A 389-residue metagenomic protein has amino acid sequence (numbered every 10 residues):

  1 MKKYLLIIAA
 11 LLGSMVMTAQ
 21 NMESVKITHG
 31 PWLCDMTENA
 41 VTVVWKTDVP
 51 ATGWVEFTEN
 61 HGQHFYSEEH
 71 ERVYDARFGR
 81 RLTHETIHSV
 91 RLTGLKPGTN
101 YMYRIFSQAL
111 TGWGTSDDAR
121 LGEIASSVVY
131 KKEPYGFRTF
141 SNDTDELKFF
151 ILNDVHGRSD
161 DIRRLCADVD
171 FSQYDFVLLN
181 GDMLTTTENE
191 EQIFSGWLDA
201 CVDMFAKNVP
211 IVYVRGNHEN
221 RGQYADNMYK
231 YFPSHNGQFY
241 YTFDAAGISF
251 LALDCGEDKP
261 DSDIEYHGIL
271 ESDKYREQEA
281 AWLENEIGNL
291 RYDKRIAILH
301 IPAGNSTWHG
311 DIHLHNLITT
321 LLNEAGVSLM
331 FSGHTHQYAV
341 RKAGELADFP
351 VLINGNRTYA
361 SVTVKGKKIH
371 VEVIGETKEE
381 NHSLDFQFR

Functional and structural regions predicted by a protein language model:
M1-M22: Bacterial Sec-dependent N-terminal signal peptides
T18-I151, S172-Q173, H370-R389: Acidic, histidine-bearing metal-coordination/catalytic regions of metal-dependent phosphoesterases
F106-G136, Q192-E284, L317-N323, A339-V373: Extended active-site neighborhood of metal-dependent phosphoesterases/phosphodiesterases
D145-Q223: Conserved, compact domain cores that house catalytic/ligand-binding motifs in diverse enzymes and effector modules
E146-L147, D175, Y240, G247-I248 (+1 more regions): Alpha/beta-hydrolase fold active-site loops
F150-N153, F176-D182, P210-N217, I296-H300 (+2 more regions): Active-site neighborhood of phospho(di)ester-bond hydrolases with catalytic His/Asp-centered motifs
G157-I162, T185-E188, R215-Y224, D258-S262 (+3 more regions): Active-site environment of divalent metal-dependent phosphoester hydrolases
Y266-H267, S272, G288-M330: Active-site-proximal segments of metal-dependent phosphoesterases and phosphodiesterases across multiple
